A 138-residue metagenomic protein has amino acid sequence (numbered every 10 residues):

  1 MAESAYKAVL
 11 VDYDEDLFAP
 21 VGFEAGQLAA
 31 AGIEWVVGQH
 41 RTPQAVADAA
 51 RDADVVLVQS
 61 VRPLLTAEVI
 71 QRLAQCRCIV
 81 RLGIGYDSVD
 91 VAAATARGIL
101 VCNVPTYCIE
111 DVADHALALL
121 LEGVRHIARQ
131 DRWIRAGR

Functional and structural regions predicted by a protein language model:
M1-V55: N-terminal glycine-/charge-rich "phosphate-binding" loop or analogous flexible N-terminal tail
W35-R41, S60-V61, A136-R138: Short gly/ser/thr-rich secondary-structure transition/capping motifs
A53-A136: Phosphate/diphosphate ligand-binding glycine-rich loop within oxidoreductases
